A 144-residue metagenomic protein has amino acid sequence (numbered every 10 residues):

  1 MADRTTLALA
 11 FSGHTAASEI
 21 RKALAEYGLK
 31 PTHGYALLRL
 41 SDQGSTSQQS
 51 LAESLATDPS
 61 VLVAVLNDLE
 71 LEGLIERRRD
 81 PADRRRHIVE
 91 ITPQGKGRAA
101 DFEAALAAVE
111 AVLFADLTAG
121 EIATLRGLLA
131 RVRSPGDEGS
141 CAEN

Functional and structural regions predicted by a protein language model:
M1-Y27: N-terminal leader segment of winged-helix/HTH proteins
A17, S45, D68-A130: Charged, amphipathic alpha-helical coiled-coil/dimerization segments
Y27-H33, V61, T92, L117-T118: Short helix-coil-helix linker/hinge
A36-L37: Short alpha-helical "packing" element that flanks the helix-turn-helix/winged-helix DNA-binding module
L51-A52: A short acidic, leucine-rich amphipathic alpha-helix
A123-N144: Exposed, interaction-prone assembly regions rather than primary DNA-binding/catalytic cores
